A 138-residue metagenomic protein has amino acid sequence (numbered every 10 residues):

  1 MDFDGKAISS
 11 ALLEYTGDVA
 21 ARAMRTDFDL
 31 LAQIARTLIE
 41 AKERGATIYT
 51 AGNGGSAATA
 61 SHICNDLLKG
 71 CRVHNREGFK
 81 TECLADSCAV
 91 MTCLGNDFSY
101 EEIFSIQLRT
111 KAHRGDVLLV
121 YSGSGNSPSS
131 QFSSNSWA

Functional and structural regions predicted by a protein language model:
M1-T26: Generic N-terminal amphipathic, Lys/Arg-enriched alpha-helix
L12, L31-I34, A60: Hydrophobic packing residues in well-ordered alpha-helices of helical domains and bundles
M24-R44: A short, well-structured juxtamembrane/interface segment
E40-A112: Glycine-rich, small/polar surface segments that engage phosphate groups of diverse ligands
T47-A51, R114-G125: A short, small-residue-rich loop immediately preceding and capping a beta-strand
M91, R114, S127-S129: Short, well-ordered, mixed-charge alpha-helical segments that flank or form enzyme active sites
K111-R114, L118, N135-W137: Non-DNA-binding regulatory cores of transcription-related proteins, predominantly C-terminal effector-binding
N126-W137: Glycine/threonine-rich flexible loop motifs
